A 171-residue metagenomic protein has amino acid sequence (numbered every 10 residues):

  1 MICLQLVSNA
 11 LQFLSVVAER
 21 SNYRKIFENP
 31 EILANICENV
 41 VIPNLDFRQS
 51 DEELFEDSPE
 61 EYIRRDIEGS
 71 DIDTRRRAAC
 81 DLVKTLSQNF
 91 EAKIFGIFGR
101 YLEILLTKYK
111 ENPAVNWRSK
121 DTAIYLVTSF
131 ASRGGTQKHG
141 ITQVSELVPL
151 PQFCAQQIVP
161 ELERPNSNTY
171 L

Functional and structural regions predicted by a protein language model:
M1, L162-L171: Short, intrinsically disordered, charge-balanced linker/junction segments flanking boundaries in proteins
I2-P160: Alpha-helical repeat/alpha-solenoid scaffolds of the HEAT/ARM/MIF4G superfamily and closely related elongated all-alpha
